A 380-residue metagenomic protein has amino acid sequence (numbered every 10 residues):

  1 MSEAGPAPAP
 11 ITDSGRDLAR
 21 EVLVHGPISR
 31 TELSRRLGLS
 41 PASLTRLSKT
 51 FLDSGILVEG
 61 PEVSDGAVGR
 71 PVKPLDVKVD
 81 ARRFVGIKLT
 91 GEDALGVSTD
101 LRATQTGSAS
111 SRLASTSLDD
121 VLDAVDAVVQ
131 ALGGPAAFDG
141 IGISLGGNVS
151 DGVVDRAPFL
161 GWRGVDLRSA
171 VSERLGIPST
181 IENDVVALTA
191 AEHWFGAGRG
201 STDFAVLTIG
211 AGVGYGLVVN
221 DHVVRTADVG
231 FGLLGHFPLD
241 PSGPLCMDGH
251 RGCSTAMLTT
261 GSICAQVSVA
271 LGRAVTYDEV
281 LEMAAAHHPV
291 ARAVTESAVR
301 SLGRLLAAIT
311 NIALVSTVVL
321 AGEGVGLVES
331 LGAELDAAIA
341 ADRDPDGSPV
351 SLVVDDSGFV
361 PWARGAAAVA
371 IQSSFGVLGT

Functional and structural regions predicted by a protein language model:
M1-A137, S242, S254-T380: ATP-binding/phosphotransfer module of carbohydrate and carboxylate kinases, centering on a glycine-rich
V24-H25, F195, G210: Short helix-capping/turn signature of helix-turn-helix
L57-G60, P178-N183, L217: General beta-strand structural signal in soluble alpha/beta enzymes
Q105-S110, A114-D203, S330-A341: Glycine-rich phosphate-binding loop and adjoining helix at the ATP-binding site of ATP-dependent phosphoryl-transfer
L145, I209-A211, T260, G322-E323: Short secondary-structure boundary segments
V186, V213, L320: AAA+ ATPase active-site-proximal loops
S201-M257: Glycine-rich phosphate-binding loop of actin/hexokinase-like ATP-binding domains
